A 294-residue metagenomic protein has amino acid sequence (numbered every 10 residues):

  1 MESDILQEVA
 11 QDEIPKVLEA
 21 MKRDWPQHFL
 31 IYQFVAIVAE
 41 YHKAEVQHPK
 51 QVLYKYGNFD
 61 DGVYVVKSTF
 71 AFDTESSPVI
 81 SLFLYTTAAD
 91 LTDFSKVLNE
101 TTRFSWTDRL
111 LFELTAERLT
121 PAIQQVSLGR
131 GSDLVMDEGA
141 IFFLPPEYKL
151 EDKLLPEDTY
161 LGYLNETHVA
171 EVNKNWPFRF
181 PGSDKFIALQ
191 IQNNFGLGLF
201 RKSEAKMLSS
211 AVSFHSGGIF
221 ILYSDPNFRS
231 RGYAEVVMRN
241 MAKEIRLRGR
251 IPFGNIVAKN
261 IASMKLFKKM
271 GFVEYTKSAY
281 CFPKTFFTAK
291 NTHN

Functional and structural regions predicted by a protein language model:
M1-Q33, P146-S183, H293: Short amphipathic alpha-helix that is part of the acyltransferase structural core
E40-K50, K55-E157, C281-P283: Acyl-donor-binding surface of acyltransferase catalytic domains
D60-G62, E204-S209, A262: Glycine-rich acetyl-CoA-binding "A-motif" of GNAT/NAT acetyltransferases
A89-T101, S230-E244, M264-K269: Conserved acetyl-CoA-binding loop-helix of GNAT-fold acetyltransferases
E117-G131, A258-T276: Conserved active-site alpha-helix within GNAT-family acetyltransferase domains
F180-P226: A conserved beta-strand-loop-helix scaffold within acyl/acetyltransferase catalytic domains
I219, P252-I256: Conserved hydrophobic beta-strand within the GNAT/NAT acetyltransferase core sheet that lines the active-site cleft
K269-N294: …primarily DNA-binding HTH/wHTH and HhH modules…
